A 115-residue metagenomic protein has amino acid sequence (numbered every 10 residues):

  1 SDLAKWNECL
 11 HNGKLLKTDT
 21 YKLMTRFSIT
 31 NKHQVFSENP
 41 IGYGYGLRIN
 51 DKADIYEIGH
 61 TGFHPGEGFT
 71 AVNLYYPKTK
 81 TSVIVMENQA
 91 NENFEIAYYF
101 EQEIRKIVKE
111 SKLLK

Functional and structural regions predicted by a protein language model:
S1-K115: Catalytic loop of the DD-peptidase/beta-lactamase superfamily, centered on the K-T-G motif and neighboring
